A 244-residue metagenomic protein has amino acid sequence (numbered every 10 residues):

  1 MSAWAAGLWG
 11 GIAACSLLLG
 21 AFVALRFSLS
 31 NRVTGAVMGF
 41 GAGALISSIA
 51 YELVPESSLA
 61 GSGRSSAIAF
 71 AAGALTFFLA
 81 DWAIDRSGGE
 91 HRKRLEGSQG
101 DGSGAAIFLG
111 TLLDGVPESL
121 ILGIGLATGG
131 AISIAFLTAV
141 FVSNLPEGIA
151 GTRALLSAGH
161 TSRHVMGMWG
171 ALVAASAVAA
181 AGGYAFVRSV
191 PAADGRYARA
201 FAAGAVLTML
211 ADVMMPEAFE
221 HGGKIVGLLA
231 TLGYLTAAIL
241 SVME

Functional and structural regions predicted by a protein language model:
M1-E244: Intrinsically disordered, metal-sensing/regulatory segments
